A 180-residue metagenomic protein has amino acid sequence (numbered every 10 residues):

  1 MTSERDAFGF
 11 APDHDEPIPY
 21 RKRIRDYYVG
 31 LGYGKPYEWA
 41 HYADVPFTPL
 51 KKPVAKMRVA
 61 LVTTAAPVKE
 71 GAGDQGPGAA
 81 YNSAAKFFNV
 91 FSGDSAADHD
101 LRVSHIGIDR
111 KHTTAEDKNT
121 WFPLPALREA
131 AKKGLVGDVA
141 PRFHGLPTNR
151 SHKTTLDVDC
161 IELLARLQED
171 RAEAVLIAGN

Functional and structural regions predicted by a protein language model:
T2-N180: Metallocofactor- and cofactor-centric catalytic cores in central/energy metabolism, strongly enriched
